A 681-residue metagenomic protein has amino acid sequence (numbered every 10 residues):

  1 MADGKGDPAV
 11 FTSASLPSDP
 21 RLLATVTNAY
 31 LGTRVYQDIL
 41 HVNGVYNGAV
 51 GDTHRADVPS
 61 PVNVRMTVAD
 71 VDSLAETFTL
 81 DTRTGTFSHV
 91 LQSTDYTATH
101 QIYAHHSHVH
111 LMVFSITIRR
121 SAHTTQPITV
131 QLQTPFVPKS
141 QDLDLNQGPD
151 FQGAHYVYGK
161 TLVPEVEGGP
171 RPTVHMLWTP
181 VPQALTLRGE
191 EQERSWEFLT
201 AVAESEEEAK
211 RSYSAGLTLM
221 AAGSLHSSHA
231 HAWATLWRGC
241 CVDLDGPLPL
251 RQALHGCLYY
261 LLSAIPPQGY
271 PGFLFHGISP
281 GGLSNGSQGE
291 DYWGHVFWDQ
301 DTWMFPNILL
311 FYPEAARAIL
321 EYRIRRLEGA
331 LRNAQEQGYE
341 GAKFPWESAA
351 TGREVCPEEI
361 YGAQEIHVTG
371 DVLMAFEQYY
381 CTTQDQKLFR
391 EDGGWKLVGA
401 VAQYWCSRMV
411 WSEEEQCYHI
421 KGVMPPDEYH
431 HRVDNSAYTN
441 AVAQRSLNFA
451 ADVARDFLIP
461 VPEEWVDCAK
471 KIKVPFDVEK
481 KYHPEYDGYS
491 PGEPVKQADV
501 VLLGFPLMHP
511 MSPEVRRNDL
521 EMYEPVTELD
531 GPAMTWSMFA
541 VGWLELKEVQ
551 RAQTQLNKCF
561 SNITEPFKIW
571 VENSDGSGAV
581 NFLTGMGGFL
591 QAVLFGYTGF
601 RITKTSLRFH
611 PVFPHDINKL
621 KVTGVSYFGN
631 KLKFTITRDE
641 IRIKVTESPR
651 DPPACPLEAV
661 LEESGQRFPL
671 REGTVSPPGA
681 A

Functional and structural regions predicted by a protein language model:
M1-L22, V26, R34-V35, L40-H41 (+3 more regions): Acidic/polar, glycine-enriched structural segments that form the non-catalytic walls/loops of the carbohydrate-binding
L40, Y46-T97, Q550-A681: Non-catalytic C-terminal accessory modules of carbohydrate-active enzymes
V42, V58-P61, G85, A253 (+4 more regions): Amphipathic, well-ordered alpha-helical segments in soluble domains
S107-L111, T117-P135, S140-D142, Q444 (+4 more regions): Beta-rich accessory regions
H255-S263, Y322-G329, L397-R408, R445 (+3 more regions): Alpha-helical scaffold segments in carbohydrate-active enzymes
I265-Q288, E314-R390, C406-C417, G531-A533 (+2 more regions): Helix-terminus loop motifs that line ligand-binding clefts
W293, W298-R326, M374, Q378-T382 (+3 more regions): Active-site core of glycosidic bond-cleaving carbohydrate-active enzymes
R353, A400, Y404-P460: Acidic/histidine-rich catalytic neighborhood
